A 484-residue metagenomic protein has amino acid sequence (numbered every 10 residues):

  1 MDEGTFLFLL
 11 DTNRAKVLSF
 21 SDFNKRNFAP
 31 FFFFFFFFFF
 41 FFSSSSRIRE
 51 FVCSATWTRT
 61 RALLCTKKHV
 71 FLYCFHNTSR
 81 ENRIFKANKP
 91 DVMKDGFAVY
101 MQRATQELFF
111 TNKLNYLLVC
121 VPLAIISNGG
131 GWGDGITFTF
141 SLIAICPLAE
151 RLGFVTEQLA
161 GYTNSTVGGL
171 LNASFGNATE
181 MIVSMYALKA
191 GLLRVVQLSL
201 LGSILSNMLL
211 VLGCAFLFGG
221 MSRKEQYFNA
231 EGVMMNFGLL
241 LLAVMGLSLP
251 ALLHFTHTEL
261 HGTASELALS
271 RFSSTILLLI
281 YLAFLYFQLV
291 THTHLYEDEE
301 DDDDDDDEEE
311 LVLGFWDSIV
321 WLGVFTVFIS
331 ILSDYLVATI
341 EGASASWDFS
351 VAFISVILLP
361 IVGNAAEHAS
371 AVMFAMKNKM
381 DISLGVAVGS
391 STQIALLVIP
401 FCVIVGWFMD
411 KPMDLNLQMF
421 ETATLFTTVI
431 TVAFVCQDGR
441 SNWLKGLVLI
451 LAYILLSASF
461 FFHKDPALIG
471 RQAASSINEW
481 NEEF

Functional and structural regions predicted by a protein language model:
D2, A15, S44-F484: Hydrophobic alpha-helical segments, chiefly the membrane-spanning helices and signal/signal-anchor peptides
D2-T12: Extreme N-terminal basic, low-complexity initiation segments that serve as generic localization/processing leaders
D11-N13, D22-N27: Intrinsic-disorder-associated, low-complexity terminal segments enriched in Asp/Asn/His/Tyr and depleted of Lys/Arg
F31-S43: Long, low-complexity Q/N-rich tracts
